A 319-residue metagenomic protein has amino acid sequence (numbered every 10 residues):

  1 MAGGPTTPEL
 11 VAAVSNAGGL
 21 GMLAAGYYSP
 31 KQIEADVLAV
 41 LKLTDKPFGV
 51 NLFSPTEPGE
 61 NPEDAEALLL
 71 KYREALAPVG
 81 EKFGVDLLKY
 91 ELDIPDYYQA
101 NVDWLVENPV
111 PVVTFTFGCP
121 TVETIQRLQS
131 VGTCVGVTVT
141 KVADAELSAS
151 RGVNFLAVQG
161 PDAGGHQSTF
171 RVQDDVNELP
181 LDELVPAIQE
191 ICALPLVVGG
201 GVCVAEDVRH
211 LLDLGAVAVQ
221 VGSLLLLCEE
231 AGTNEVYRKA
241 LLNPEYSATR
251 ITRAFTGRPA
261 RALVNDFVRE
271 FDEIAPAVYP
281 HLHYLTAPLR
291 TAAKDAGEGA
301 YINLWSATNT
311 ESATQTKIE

Functional and structural regions predicted by a protein language model:
M1, L23, F115, V198-G199 (+2 more regions): Thr-Gly-centered strand-to-loop micro-motif
M1-I191: Active-site entrance/lid segments in N-terminal catalytic domains of soluble metabolic enzymes
A163-V197, C203-E319: Conserved active-site-proximal phosphate/metal-binding subdomains
